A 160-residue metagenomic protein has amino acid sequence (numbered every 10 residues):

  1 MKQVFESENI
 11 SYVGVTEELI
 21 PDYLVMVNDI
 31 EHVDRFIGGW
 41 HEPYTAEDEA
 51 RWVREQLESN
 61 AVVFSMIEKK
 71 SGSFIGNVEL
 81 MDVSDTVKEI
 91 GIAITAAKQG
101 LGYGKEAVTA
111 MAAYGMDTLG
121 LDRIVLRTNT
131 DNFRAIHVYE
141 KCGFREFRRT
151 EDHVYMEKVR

Functional and structural regions predicted by a protein language model:
M1-A46, A50: A short, well-structured alpha-helix characteristic of acyl/acetyltransferase catalytic modules
V15, I94, T128: Hydrophobic adenine-recognition pocket in adenosine-nucleotide-binding enzymes
D22, E89, A93, R134: Amphipathic alpha-helical recognition patches that constitute DNA-binding helices
G39-G91, T95-A97, T150: Acetyl-CoA-dependent GNAT
G72, G102, N132: Conserved G/P- and acidic residue-centered "switch" motifs that form tight phosphate/ATP-binding loops in soluble
E89, G104-M116, R145-F147, Y155-E157: A generic structured-segment signal
I94, G100-Y114, I136-K141: Conserved acetyl-CoA-binding loop-helix of GNAT-fold acetyltransferases
D122-F133, K141-R160: C-terminal "cap" of GNAT-fold acetyltransferases
